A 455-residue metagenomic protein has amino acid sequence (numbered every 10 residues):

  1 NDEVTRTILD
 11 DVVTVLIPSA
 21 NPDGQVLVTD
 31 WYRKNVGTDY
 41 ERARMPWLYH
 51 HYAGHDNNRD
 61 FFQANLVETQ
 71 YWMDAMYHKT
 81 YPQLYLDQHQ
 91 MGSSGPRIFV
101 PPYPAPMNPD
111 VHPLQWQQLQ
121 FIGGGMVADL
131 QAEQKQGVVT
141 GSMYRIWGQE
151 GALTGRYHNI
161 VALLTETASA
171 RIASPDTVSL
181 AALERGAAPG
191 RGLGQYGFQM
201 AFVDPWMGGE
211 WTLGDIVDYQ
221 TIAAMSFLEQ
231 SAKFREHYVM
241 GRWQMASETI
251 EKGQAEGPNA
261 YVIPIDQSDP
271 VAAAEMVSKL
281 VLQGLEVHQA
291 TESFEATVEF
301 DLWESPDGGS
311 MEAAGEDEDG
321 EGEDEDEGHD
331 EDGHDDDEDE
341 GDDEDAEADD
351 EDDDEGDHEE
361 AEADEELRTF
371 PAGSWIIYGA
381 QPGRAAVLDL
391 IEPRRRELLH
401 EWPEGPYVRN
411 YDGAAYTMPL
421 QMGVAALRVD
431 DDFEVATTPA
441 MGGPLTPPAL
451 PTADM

Functional and structural regions predicted by a protein language model:
N1, Y32-G37, Y103-P106: A glycine- and small-aliphatic-rich helix-loop capping segment at beta-alpha/alpha-beta transitions that lines
N1-V28: Short helix-loop-beta-strand segments that form the rim/entrance of peptidase-like active sites
T5-V12, R59-D60, N65-V67, Y71 (+5 more regions): Intrinsic-disorder/low-complexity accessory segments
I17-P18, D87-H89, E166, Y378: Short beta-strand segments
S19-L27, R33, T38-P46, H51: Well-ordered mid-protein domain cores that form the structural environment of catalytic cofactors
A20-P22, Q90-G92, S169: Active-site-proximal loop/turn and secondary-structure-junction residues that shape catalytic pockets, frequently
Q25-Y32, E41, T69, D87 (+2 more regions): Short, solvent-exposed loop/turn and secondary-structure capping segments
R42-Q63, Y85-Y103: Core alpha/beta catalytic barrel or barrel-like domain that forms the active/cofactor pocket in diverse metabolic
